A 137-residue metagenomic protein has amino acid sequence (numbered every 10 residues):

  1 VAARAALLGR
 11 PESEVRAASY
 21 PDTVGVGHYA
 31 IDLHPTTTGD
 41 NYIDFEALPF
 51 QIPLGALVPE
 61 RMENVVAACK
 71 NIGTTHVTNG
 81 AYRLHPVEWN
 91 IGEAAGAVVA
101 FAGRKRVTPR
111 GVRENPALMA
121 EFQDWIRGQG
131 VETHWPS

Functional and structural regions predicted by a protein language model:
V1-S137: Flavin (FAD/FMN)-binding glycine-rich loop and adjacent Rossmann-like elements that form
